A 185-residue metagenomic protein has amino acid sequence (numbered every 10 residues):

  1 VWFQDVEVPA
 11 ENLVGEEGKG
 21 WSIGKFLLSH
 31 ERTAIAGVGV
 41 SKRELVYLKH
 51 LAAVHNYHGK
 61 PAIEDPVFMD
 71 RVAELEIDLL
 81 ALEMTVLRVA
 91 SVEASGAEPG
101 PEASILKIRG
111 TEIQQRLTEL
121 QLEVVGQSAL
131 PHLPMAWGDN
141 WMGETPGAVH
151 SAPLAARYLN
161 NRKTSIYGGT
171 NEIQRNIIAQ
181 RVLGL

Functional and structural regions predicted by a protein language model:
V1-L82, T164, Q180: Glycine-rich beta->alpha junctions and the first turn(s) of the following alpha-helix
V1-W2, W21-I23, M84-L87, G110 (+2 more regions): Tryptophan-centric aromatic hotspots in well-structured domains and transmembrane helices
V14, A34, V38, A62 (+5 more regions): Hydrophobic alpha-helical scaffolding
G18-H30, A34-V38, S128-L185: Glycine-rich phosphate/cofactor-binding loops in nucleotide/flavin-utilizing enzymes
L48-H55, V124, S128, L185: A short secondary-structure junction motif
I63, S95-A97, L185: Secondary-structure transition/capping motifs at alpha-helix termini and the adjoining loop/turn into the next element
L80-M142: C-terminal helix-coil-helix/basic helical segment that borders enzyme active sites and/or dimer interfaces and provides
